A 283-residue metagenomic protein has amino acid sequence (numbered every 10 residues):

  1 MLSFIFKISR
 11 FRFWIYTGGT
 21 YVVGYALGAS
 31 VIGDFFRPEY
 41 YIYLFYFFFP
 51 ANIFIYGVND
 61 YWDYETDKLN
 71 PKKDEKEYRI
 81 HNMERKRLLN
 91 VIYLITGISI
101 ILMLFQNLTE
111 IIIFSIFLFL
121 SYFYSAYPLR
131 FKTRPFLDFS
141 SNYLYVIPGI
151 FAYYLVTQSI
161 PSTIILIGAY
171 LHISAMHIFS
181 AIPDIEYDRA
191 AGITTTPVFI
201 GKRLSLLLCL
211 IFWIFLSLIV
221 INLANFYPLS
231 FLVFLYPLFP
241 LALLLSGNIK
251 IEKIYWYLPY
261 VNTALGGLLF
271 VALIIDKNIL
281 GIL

Functional and structural regions predicted by a protein language model:
M1-L283: Multi-pass alpha-helical membrane architecture of UbiA-family and related isoprenoid/lipid prenyltransferases
